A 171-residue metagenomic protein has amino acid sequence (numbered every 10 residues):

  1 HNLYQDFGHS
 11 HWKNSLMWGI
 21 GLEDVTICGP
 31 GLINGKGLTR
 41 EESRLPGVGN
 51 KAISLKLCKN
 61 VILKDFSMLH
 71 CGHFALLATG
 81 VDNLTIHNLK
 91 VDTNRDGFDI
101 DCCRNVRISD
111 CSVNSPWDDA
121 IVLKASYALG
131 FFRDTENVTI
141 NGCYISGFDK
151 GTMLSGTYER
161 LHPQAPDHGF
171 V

Functional and structural regions predicted by a protein language model:
H1-V171: Extracellular/periplasmic carbohydrate-active domains that bind, remodel, or depolymerize complex polysaccharides
